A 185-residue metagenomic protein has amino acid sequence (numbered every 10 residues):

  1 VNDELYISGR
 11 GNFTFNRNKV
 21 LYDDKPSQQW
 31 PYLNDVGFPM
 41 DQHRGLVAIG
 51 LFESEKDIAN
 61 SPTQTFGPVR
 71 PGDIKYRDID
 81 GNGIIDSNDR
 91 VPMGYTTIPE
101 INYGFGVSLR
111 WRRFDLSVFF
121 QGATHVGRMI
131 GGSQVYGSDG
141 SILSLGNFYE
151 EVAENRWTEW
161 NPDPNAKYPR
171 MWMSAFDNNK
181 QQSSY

Functional and structural regions predicted by a protein language model:
N2-T97, V135-G137, S144-D177: Conserved small-residue
I7-G11, F105, W111, L116-V118: Transmembrane beta-strands of outer-membrane beta-barrel proteins
F13-K19, W111-R113, G122-V126: Transmembrane beta-strands of outer-membrane beta-barrel pores
P92-M93, Y103-G106: Generic recognition of flexible, low-complexity loop/linker segments
Q121-T124, M129-Y136: Short Gly/aromatic-enriched secondary-structure transition segments
A175-Y185: Short, intrinsically disordered, charge-balanced linker/junction segments flanking boundaries in proteins
